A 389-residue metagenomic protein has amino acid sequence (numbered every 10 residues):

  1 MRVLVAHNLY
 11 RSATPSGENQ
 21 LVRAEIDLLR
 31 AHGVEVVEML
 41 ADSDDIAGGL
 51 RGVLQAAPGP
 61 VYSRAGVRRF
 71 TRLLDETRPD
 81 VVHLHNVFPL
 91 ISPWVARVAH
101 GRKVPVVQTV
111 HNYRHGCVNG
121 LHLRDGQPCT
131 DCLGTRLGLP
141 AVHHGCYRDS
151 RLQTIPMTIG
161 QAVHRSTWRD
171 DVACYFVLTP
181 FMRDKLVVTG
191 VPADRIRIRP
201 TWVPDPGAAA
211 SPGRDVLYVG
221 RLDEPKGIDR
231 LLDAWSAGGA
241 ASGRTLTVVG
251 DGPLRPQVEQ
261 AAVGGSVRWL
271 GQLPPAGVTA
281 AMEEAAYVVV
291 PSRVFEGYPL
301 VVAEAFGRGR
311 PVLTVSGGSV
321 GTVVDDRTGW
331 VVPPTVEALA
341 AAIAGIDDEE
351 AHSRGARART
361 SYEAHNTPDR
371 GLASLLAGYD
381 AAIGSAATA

Functional and structural regions predicted by a protein language model:
H115, T130-G207: Donor nucleotide-sugar binding/catalytic pocket of nucleotide-sugar-dependent glycosyltransferases
F176, T201, D205-K226, L232-S236: Conserved donor-binding/catalytic core segment of Leloir-type glycosyltransferases
V219, D325-D326, W330-E337, I343-E350: Conserved acidic donor-binding segment of nucleotide-sugar-dependent glycosyltransferases
P256-G277: Nucleotide-activated donor-binding/catalytic signature segment of Leloir-type glycosyltransferases, i.e., the conserved
T279, G297, V302-G307, G321-T322: Short alpha-helical segment that forms part of, or immediately flanks, the ligand-binding pocket in carbohydrate-active
V302, S316-D326, W330-V331: Short acidic/histidine- and often glycine-rich active-site loop of Leloir-type glycosyltransferases that engages
P311-T314: Short hydrophobic beta-strand element within catalytic cores of glycosyltransferases and related nucleotide-activated
P334, H352-D380: A charged, aromatic-enriched C-terminal amphipathic alpha-helix characteristic of glycosyltransferases across folds
